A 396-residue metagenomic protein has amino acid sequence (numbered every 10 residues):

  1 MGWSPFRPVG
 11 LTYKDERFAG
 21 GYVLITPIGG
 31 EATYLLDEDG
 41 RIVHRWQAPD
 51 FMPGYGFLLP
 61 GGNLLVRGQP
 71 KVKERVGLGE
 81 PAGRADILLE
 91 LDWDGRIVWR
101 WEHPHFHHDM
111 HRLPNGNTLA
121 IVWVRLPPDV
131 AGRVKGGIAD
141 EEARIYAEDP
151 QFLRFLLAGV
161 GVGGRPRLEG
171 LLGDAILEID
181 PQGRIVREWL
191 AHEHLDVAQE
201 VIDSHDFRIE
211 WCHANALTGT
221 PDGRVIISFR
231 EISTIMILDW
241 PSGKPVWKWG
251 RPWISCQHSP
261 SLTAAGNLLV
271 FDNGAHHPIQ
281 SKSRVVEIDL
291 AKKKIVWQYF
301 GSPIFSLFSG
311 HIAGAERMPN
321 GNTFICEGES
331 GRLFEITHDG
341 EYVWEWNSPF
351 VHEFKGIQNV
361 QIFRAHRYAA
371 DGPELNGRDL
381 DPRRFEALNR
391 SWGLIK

Functional and structural regions predicted by a protein language model:
M1-K396: Histidine-/acidic-rich catalytic cores in large beta-rich domains
